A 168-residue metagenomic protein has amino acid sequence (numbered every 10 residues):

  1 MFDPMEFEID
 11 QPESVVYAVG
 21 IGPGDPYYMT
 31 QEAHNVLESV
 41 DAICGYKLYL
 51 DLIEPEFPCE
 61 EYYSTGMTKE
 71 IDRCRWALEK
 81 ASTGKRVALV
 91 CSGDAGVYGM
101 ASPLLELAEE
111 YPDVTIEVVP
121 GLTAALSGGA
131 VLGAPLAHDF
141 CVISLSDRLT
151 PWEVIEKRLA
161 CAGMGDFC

Functional and structural regions predicted by a protein language model:
M1-I116, L122, S127: Class I S-adenosyl-L-methionine
V97-G165: Class I SAM-dependent methyltransferase SAM-binding "motif I" and its flanking Rossmann-like core
